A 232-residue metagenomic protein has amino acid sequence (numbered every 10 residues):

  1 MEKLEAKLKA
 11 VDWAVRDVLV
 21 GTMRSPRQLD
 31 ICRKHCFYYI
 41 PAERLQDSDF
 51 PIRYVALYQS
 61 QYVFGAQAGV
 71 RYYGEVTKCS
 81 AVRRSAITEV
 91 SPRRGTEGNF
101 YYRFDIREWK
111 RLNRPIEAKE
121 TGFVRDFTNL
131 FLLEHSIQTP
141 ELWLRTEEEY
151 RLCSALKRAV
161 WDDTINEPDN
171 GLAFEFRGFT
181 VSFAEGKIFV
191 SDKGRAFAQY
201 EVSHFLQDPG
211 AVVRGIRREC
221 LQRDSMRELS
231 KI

Functional and structural regions predicted by a protein language model:
E2-F179, A184-G186, S191-I232: Structured alpha/beta reader/binder surfaces that contact nucleic acids or chromatin modification marks
